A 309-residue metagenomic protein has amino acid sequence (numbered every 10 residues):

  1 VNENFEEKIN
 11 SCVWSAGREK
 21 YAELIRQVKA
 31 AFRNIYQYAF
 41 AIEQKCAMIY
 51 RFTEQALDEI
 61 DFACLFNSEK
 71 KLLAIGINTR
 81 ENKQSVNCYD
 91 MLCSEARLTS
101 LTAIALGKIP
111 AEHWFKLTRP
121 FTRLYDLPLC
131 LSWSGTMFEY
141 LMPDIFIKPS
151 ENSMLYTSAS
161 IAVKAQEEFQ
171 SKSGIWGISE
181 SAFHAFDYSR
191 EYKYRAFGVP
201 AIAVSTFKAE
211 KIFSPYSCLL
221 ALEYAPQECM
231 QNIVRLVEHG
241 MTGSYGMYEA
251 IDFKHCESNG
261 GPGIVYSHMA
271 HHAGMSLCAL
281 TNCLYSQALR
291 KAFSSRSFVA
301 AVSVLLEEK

Functional and structural regions predicted by a protein language model:
V1-K309: Ser/Thr/Asn(+Pro)-rich, low-complexity disordered segments
